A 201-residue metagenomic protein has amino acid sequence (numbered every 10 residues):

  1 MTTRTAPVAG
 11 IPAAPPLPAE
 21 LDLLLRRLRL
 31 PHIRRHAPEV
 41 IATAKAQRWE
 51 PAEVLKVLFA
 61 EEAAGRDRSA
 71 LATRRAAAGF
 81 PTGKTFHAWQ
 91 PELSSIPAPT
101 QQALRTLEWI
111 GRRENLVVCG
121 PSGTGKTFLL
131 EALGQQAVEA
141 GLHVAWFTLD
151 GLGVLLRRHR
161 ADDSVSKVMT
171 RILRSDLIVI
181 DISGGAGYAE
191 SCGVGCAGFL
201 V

Functional and structural regions predicted by a protein language model:
M1-L30: Charged, compositionally biased N-terminal leader segments and the immediate start of the first structured element
D22, R26, L30-P81: Interdomain "pre-motor" coupling segment immediately N-terminal to P-loop NTPase/helicase cores
K84-R105: N-terminal pre-Walker A segment at the start of P-loop NTPase domains
I96-Q101, V144-L173: Short glycine-rich substrate-engagement loop in P-loop NTPases that contacts/grips substrate
R105-R113, S122: Phosphate-binding P-loop
V118-L142: Walker A/P-loop
A161-V201: Conserved nucleotide-sensing/catalytic segment adjacent to the nucleotide-binding pocket in NTP-handling enzymes
